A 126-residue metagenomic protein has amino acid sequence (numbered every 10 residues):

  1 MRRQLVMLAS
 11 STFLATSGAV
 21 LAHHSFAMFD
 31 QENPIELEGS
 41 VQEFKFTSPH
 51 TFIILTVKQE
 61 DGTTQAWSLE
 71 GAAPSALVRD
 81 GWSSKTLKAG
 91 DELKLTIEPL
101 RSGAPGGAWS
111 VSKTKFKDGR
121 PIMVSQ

Functional and structural regions predicted by a protein language model:
M1-A9: Bacterial N-terminal signal peptides that target proteins for export
L21-I35: Short boundary/loop segments of OB/S1/cold-shock single-stranded nucleic-acid-binding domains
G39-V41: Conserved hydrophobic positions within beta-strands
T47-K58: Short aromatic-glycine-enriched beta-strand elements
G71-R79: Short, structured beta-strand/loop micro-motifs enriched in basic residues and often containing a Trp
R79-L95: Short nucleic-acid-contacting surface segments enriched for D/E, G, S/T with interspersed K/R
L100-Q126: OB-fold/S1-family single-stranded nucleic acid-binding modules
